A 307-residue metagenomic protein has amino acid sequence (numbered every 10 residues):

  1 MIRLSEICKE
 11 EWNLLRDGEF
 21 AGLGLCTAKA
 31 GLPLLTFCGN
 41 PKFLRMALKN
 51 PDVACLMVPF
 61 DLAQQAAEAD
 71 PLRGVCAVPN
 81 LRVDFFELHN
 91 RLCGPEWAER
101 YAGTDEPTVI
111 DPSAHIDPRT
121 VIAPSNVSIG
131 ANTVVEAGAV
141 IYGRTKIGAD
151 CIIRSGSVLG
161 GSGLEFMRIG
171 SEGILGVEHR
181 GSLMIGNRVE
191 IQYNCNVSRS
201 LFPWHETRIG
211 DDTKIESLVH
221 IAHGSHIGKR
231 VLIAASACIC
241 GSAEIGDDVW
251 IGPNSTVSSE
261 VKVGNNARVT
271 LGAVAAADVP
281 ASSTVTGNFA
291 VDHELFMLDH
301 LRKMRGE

Functional and structural regions predicted by a protein language model:
M1-P107, P112-S113, D150, G156-S157 (+3 more regions): Terminal amphipathic alpha-helical/low-complexity segments used for targeting or macromolecular assembly
F37, G103-D292: Structural signal for interior beta-strand "rungs" in well-ordered beta-sheet cores of soluble enzyme domains
